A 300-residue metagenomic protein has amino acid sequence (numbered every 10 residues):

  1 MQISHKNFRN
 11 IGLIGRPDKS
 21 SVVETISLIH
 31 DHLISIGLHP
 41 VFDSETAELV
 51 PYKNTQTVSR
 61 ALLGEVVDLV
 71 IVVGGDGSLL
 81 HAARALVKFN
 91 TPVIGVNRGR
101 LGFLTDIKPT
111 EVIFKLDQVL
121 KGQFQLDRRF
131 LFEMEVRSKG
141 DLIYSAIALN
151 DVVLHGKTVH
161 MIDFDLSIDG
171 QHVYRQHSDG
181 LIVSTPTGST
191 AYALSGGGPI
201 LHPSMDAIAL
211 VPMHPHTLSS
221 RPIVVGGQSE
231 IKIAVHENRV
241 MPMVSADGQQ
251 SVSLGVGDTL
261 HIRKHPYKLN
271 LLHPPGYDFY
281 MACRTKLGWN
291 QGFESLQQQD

Functional and structural regions predicted by a protein language model:
M1-L69, T110-Q125, V136-A146, P275: ATP/NTP phosphate-donor binding region
L13, V72, V183: Redox-cofactor binding/interface segments in oxidoreductases and associated redox assembly factors
R16, I71, G75, N97 (+2 more regions): A residue-level signal for conserved active-site and pocket-lining positions in enzyme catalytic cores
V22, G77-A83, S189-S195: Short glycine/serine/threonine-rich phosphate/pyrophosphate-binding segments that cradle anionic phosphate groups
L86-V96, F103: Gly/Ser-rich helix-loop-strand patches that form or flank binding pockets for ribonucleotide-derived cofactors
R100-D179: Catalytic core of DAGKc-family lipid kinases
L154-H155, D169-H172, S219-D300: ATP/nucleoside-binding phosphotransfer catalytic cores, i.e., glycine-rich phosphate-binding loops
Y174-S219: Gly/Ser/Thr-rich active-site loops/lids in small-molecule metabolic enzymes that frequently grip phosphoryl groups
